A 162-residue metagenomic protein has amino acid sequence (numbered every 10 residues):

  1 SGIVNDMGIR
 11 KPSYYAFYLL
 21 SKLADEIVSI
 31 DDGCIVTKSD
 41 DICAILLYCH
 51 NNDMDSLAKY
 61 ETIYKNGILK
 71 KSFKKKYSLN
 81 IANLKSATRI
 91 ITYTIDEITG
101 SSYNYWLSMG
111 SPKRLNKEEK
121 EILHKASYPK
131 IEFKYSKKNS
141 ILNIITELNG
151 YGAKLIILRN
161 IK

Functional and structural regions predicted by a protein language model:
S1, M109-G110: Short, surface-exposed amphipathic charged segments that create phosphate/polyanion-binding patches used for binding
S1-D31: Catalytic cores of secreted or luminal carbohydrate-active enzymes
L20-E26, A82-L84, Y135-L142: A structural motif corresponding to the C-terminal end of an alpha-helix and its immediate exit/capping segment
V28-I30, F73-K75, P129, K138-S140: Residues that act as N-cap/strand-start positions at coil-to-secondary-structure junctions
G33-S108, Y151-L155: Carbohydrate-binding surface patches
K113-K162: C-terminal beta-strand-rich structural cap/linker in extracellular carbohydrate-active enzymes
